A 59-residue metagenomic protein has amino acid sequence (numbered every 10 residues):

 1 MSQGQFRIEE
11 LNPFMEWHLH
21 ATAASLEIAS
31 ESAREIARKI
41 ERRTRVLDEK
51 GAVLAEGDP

Functional and structural regions predicted by a protein language model:
M1-L19: Short aromatic-glycine-(Arg/Gly/Cys) micro-motifs in beta-strand/loop hairpins
S2, S30-S32, G57-P59: A signal for specific C-terminal beta-sheet/loop modules enriched in small/flexible residues with GP/PG/PP motifs
L11-P13, L26, E49: Generic structural motif
M15-A21, A52-E56: Surface-exposed loop/edge segments in extracytoplasmic proteins
H18-R45: Amphipathic, hydrophobic secondary-structure cores in small proteins
R38-P59: Short, mixed-charge low-complexity intrinsically disordered segments
